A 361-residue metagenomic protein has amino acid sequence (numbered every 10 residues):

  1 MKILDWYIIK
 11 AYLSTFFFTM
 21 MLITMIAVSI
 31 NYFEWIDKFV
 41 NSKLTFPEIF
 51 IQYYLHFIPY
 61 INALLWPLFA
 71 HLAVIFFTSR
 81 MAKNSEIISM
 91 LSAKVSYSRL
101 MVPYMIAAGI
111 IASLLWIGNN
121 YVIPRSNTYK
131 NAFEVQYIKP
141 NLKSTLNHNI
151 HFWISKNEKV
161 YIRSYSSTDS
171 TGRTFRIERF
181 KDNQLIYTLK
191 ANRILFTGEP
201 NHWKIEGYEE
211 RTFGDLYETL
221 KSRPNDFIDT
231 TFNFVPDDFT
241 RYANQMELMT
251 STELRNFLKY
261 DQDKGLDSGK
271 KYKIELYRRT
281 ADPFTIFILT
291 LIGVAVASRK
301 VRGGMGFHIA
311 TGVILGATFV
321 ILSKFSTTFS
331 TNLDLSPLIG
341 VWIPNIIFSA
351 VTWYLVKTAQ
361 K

Functional and structural regions predicted by a protein language model:
M1-K156, S167, Q184, G214 (+2 more regions): Transmembrane alpha-helices
F152-P200, K204-Y208: Structural signature for solvent-exposed beta-strand/loop edge elements and short helix-capping sites, enriched
Q184-T188, G198, F213-R223: A short, polar/proline- and glycine-enriched secondary-structure boundary/capping micro-motif
L195-K204, T231-R241: Short, surface-exposed linear segments at secondary-structure transitions and domain or protein termini
E209, R223-D226, T250, L258: Mature-chain termini and adjacent capping regions
